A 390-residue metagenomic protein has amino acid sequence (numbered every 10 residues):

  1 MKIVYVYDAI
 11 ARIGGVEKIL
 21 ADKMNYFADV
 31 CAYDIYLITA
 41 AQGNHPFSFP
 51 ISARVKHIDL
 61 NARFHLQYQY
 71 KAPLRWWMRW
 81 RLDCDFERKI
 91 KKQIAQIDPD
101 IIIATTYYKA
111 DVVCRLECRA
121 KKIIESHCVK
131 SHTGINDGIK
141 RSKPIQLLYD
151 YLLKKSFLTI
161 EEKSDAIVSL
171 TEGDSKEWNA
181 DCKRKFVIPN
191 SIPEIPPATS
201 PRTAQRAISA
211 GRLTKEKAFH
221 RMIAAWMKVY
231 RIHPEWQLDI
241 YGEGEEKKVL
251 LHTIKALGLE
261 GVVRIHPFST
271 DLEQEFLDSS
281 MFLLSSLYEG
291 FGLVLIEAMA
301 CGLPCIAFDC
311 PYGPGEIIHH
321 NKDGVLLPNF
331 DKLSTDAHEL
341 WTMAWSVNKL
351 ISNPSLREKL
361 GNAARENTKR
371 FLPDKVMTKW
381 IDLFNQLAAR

Functional and structural regions predicted by a protein language model:
Y5-I13, Y26, V30-W77, E177-N179: N-terminal strand-loop element at the rim of the active site of nucleotide-sugar-dependent glycosyltransferases
G14-D22, Q205, S209-R231, E245-L251 (+1 more regions): A conserved mid-protein helix/loop that constitutes part of the nucleotide-sugar donor-binding site
R88-K92, Q146-A166: Membrane-proximal helix-turn-helix segments that form the acceptor-binding/catalytic region of lipid-linked
A104-K109, S126: Short His-centered aromatic/hydrophobic patch
G173, S191: Carbohydrate-associated surface elements
F268, L287: Aromatic "clamp/platform" in nucleotide-sugar-dependent glycosyltransferases that forms part of the donor/acceptor
P304-F308: Short hydrophobic beta-strand element within catalytic cores of glycosyltransferases and related nucleotide-activated
G315-K349, S355-L356: Change "using UDP/GDP/dTDP sugars" to "using nucleotide sugars
